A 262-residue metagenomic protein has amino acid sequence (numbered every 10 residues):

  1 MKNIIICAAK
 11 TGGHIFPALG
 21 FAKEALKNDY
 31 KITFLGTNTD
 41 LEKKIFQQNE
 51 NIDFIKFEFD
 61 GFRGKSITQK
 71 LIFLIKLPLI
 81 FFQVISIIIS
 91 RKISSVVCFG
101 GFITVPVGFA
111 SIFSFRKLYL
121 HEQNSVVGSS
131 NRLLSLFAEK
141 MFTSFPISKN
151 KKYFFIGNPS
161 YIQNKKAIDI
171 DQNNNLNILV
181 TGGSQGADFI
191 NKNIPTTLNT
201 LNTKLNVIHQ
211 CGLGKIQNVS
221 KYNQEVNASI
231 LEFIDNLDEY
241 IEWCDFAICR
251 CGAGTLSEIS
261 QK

Functional and structural regions predicted by a protein language model:
N3, K31, I52-D53, I112-A167: Active-site-proximal region of nucleotide-activated glycan assembly enzymes, centered on histidine/acidic-rich loops
N3-A9, L26-I75: Conserved nucleotide-sugar phosphate-binding/catalytic loop shared by glycosyltransferases and other
I6-L19, D188: A short, glycine/small-residue-rich beta-strand->loop->alpha-helix junction that serves as a flexible
D40, I45-E50, D169-C249: Donor-nucleotide binding loops and adjacent catalytic segments primarily of GT-B fold Leloir glycosyltransferases
D40-K44, S95-S114: An aromatic- and histidine-rich active-site surface loop
S66-S95, F113: An amphipathic, basic-hydrophobic alpha-helix
I93-S94, E242-L256: Acidic donor-binding loop of glycosyltransferase active sites
S114, E242-C244, E258-K262: Conserved donor-binding/catalytic loop of nucleotide-activated donor transferases
